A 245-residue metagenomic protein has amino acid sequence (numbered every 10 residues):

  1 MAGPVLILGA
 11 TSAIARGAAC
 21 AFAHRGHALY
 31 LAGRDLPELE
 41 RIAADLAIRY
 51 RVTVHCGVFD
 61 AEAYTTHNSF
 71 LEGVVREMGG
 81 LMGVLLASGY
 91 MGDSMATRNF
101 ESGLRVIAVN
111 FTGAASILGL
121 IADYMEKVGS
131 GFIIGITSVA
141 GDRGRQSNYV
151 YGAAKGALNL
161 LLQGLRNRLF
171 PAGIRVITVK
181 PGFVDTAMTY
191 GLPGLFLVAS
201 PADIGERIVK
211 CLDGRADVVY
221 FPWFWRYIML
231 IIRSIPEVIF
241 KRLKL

Functional and structural regions predicted by a protein language model:
T11-A13: Conserved glycine-rich cofactor-binding loop
R25-I42: Conserved glycine-rich Rossmann-like NAD(P)H-binding loop of the short-chain dehydrogenase/reductase
G89-L104, S147: Conserved mid-core segment of classical short-chain dehydrogenase/reductases
L118, A154: Active-site helix of classical SDR
S138: Residue(s) in the substrate-gating loop at a strand-loop-helix junction that position the organic substrate next
R143-Y149: Active-site loop immediately N-terminal to the catalytic Tyr-X3-Lys motif of short-chain dehydrogenase/reductase
T178, P193-L230: C-terminal helical subdomain
